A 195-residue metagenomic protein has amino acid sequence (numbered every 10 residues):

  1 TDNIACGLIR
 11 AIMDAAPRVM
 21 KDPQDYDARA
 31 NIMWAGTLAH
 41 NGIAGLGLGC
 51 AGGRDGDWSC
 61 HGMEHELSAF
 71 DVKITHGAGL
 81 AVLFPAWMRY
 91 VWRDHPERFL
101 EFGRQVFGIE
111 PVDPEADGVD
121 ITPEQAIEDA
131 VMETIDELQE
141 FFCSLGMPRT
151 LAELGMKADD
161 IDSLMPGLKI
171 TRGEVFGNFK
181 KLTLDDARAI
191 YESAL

Functional and structural regions predicted by a protein language model:
T1-D136: Active-site segments that bind and position negatively charged phosphate/pyrophosphate groups
Q105-L195: C-terminal charged capping/lid subdomain of soluble metabolic enzymes
